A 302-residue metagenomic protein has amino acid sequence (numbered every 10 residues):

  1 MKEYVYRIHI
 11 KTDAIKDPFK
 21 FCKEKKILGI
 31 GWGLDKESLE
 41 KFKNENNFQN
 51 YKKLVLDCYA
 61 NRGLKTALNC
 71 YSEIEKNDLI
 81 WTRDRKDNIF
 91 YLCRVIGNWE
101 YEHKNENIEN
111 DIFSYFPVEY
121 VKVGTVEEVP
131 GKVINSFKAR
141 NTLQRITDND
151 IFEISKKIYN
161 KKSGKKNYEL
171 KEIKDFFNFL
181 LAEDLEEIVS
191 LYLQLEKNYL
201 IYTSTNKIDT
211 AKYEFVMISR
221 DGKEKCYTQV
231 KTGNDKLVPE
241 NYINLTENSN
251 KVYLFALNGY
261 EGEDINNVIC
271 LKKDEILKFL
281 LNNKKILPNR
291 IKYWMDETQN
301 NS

Functional and structural regions predicted by a protein language model:
M1-K76, R83-S302: Mixed-charge (Asp/Glu-Lys/Arg
